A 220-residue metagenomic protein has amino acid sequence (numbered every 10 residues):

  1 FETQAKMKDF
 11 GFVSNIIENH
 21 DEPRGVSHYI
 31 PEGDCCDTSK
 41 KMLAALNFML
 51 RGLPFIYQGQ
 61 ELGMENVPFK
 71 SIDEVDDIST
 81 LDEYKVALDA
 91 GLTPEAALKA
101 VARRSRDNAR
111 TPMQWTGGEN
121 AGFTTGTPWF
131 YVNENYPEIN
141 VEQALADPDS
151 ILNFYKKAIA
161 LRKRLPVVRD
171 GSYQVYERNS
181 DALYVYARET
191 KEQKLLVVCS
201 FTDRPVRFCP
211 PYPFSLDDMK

Functional and structural regions predicted by a protein language model:
F1-K220: Active-site and adjacent substrate-binding regions of carbohydrate-active enzymes
